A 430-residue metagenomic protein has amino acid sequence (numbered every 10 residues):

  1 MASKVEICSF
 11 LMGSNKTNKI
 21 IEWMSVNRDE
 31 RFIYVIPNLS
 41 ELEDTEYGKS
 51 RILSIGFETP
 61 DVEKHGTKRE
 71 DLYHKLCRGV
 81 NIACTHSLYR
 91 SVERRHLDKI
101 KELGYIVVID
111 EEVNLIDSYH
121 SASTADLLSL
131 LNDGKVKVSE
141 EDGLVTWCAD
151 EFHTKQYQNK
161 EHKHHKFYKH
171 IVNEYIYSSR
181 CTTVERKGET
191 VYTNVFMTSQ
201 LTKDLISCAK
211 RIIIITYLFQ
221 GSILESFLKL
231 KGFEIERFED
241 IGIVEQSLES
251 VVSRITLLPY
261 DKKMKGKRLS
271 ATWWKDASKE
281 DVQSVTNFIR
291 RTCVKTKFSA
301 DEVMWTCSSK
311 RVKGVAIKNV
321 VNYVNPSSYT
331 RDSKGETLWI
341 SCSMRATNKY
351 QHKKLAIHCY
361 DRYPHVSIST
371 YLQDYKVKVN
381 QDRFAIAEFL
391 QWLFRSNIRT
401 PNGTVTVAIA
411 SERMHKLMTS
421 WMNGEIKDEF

Functional and structural regions predicted by a protein language model:
S3-I21: Walker A/P-loop
T17-D61, S87-L88: Conserved Walker A/P-loop ATP-binding site and its immediately adjacent core in helicase/helicase-like ATPase domains
E30-E41, I212-T216, T292, D301-S309 (+1 more regions): Conserved RecA-like ASCE P-loop NTPase motor core of nucleic-acid helicases/translocases
R51-V92: Inter-Walker segment of RecA-like/P-loop motor cores
L76-R78, E93-Y105, S207, Y350 (+1 more regions): Short basic/glycine-enriched coil/helix segment immediately N-terminal to the Walker B
A83, S87-E93, D117, N325-E429: Conserved RecA-like P-loop NTPase helicase motor core
S87-L88, L97-T146, R180-E185: SF2 helicase catalytic motif II
T193, M197-D204, A209-R211, Y217-A346 (+2 more regions): Conserved helicase/translocase motor-coupling segment
